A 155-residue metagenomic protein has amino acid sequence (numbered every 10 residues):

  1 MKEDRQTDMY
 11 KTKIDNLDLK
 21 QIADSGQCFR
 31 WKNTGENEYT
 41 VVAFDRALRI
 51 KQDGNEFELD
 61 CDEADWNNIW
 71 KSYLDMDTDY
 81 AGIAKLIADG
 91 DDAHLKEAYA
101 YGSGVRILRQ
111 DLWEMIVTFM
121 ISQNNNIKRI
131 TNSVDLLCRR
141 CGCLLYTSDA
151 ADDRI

Functional and structural regions predicted by a protein language model:
M1-L112: Intrinsically disordered, low-complexity, charged terminal extensions of DNA damage-control enzymes
L112-R129: Hydrophobic mid-domain F-helix/FG-region of cytochrome P450s
K128, L137-L145: A short alpha->loop->secondary-structure connector
Y146-I155: Single conserved hydrophobic/aromatic residue that forms the stacking wall/gate of nucleotide- or nucleobase-binding
